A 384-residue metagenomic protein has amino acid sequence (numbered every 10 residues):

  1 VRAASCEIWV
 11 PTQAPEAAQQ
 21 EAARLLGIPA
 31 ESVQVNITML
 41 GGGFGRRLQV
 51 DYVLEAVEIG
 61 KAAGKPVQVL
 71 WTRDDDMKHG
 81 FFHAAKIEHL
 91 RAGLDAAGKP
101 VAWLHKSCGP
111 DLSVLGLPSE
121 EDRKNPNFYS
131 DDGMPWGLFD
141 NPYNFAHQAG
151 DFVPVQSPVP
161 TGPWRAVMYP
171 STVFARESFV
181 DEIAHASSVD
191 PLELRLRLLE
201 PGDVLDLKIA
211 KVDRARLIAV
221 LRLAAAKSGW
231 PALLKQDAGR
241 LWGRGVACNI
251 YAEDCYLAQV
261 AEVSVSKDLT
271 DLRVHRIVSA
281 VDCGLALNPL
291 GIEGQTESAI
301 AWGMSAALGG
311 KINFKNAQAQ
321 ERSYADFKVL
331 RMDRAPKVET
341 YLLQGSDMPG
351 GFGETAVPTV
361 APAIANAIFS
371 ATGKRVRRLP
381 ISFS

Functional and structural regions predicted by a protein language model:
V1-S384: Cofactor-binding beta-sheet edge motifs in enzyme active sites
